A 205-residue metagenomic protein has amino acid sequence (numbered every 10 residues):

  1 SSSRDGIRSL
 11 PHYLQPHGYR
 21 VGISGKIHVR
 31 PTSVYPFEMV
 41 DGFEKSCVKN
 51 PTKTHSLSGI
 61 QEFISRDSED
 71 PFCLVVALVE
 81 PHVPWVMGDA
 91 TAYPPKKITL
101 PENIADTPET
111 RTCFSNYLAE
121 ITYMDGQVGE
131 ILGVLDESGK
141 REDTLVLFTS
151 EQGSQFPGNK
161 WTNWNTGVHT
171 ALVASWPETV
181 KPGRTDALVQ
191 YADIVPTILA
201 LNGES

Functional and structural regions predicted by a protein language model:
S1-S205: Formylglycine-dependent sulfatase
